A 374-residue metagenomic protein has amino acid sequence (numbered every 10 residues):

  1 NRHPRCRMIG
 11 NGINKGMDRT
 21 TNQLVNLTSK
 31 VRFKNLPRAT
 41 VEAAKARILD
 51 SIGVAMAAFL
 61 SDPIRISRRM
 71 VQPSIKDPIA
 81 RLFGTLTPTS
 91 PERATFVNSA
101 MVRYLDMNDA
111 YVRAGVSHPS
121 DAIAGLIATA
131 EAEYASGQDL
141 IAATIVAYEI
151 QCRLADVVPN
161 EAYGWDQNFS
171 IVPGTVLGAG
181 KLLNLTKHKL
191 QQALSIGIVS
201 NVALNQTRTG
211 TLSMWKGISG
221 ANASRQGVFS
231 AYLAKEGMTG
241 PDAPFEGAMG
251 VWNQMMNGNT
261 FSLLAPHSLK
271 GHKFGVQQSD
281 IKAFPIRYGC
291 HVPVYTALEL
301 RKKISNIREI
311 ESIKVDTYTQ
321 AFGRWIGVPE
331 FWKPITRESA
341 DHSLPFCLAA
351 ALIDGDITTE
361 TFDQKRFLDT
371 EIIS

Functional and structural regions predicted by a protein language model:
N1, A147-Y148, S279: Contiguous N-terminal and early-domain "leader" segments and peripheral loops that mark the onset or edge of a domain
N1-H3, N14: Intrinsic-disorder-associated, low-complexity terminal segments enriched in Asp/Asn/His/Tyr and depleted of Lys/Arg
I9-V116, L212-Q226, Y232-S374: Terminal-appendage/accessory-domain detector
S99-L154: Hydrophobic alpha-helical hairpins/lids featuring a short glycine-rich hinge
S120-A128, E149, S170, G174-G178 (+2 more regions): Short amphipathic alpha-helical face segments that pack within enzyme cores and frequently flank/anchor catalytic
A128-A132, L182, T296-E299, K303: Active-site catalytic microenvironments for nucleophilic, acid-base chemistry
A130-F229, E236, P241-M249: Glycine-rich, mobile lid/loop segments that gate access to catalytic sites or pores
